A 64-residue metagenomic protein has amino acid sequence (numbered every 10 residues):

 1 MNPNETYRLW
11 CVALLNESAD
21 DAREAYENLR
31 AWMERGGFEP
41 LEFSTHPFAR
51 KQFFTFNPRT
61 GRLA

Functional and structural regions predicted by a protein language model:
M1, L63-A64: C-terminal end-of-chain micro-motif
M1-Y26, E34: N-terminal acidic leader/helix
A19-L63: Short, charge-rich amphipathic interface segments used for partner binding and complex assembly
